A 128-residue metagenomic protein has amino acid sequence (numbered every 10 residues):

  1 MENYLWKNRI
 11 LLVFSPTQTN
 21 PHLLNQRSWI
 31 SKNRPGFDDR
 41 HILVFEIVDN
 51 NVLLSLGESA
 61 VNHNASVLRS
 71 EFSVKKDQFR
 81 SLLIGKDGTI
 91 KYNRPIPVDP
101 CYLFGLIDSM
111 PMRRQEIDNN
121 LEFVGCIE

Functional and structural regions predicted by a protein language model:
M1-E128: Non-catalytic interaction/Regulatory regions outside core domains
